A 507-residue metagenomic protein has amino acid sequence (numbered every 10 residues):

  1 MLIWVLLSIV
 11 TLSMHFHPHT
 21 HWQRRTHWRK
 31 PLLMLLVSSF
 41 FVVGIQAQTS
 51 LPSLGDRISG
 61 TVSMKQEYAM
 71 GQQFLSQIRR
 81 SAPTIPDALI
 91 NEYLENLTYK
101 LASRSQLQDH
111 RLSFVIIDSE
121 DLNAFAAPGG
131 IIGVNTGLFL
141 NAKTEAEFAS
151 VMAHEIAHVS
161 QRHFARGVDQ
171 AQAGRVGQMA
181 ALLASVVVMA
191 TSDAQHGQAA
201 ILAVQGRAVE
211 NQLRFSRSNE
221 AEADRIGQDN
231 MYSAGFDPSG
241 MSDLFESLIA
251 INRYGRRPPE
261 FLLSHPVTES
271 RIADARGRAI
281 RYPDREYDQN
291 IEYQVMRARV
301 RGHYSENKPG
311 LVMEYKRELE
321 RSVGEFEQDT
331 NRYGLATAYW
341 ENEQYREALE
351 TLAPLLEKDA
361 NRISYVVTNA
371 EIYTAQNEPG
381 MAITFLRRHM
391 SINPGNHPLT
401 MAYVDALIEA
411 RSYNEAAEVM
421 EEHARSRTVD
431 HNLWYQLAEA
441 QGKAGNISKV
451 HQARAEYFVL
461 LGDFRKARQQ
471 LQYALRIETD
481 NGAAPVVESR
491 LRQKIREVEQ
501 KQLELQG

Functional and structural regions predicted by a protein language model:
V5, I9-V10, H15-F16, W22 (+9 more regions): Hydrophobic or amphipathic, alpha-helical segments that drive membrane association/targeting
Q48, L54-T61, Q72, T84-P86 (+6 more regions): Extracytoplasmic and endomembrane cell-envelope/extracellular-matrix remodeling and assembly machinery
S81-N91, R104-F114, V168-A171, H196-A199 (+1 more regions): Surface-exposed patches in mature extracellular/periplasmic domains of secreted proteins
T136-S150: Short pre-active-site segment immediately N-terminal to the catalytic Zn-binding motif
I156-Q172: Catalytic Zn2+-binding segment of zinc metalloproteases
V176-T191, L202-R207: Membrane-active amphipathic alpha-helices enriched in small hydrophobic residues
